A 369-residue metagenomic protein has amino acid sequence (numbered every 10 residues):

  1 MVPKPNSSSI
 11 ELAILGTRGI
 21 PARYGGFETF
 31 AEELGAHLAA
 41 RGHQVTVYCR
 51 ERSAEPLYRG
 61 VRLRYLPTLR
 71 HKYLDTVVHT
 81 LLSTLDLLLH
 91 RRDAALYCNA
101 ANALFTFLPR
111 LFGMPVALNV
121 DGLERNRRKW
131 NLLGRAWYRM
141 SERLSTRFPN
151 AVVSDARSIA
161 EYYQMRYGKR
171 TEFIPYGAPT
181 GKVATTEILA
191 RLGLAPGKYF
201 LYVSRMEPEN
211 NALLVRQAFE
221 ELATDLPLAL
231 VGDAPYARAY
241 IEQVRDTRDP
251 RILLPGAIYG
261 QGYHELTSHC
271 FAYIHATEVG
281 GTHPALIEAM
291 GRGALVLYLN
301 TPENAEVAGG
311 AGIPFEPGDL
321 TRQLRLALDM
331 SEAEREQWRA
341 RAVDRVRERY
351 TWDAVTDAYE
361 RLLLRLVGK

Functional and structural regions predicted by a protein language model:
A13, A190-A223, A229: Conserved donor-binding/catalytic core segment of Leloir-type glycosyltransferases
E55, P227-R251, P255, G262: Short, structured helix-loop element that forms part of the nucleotide-activated donor/catalytic region
D75-D121, R125, G281: An aromatic- and histidine-rich active-site surface loop
V78, P115, R125-L144, F148 (+2 more regions): Nucleotide-sugar donor phosphate/pyrophosphate-binding loop at the beta->alpha transition of glycosyltransferases
L85-L88, L111, G134-V152, V244: Membrane-proximal helix-turn-helix segments that form the acceptor-binding/catalytic region of lipid-linked
E278: Aromatic "clamp/platform" in nucleotide-sugar-dependent glycosyltransferases that forms part of the donor/acceptor
L286, G291-Y298: Short hydrophobic beta-strand element within catalytic cores of glycosyltransferases and related nucleotide-activated
A305-L326, E336-Q337: Change "using UDP/GDP/dTDP sugars" to "using nucleotide sugars
